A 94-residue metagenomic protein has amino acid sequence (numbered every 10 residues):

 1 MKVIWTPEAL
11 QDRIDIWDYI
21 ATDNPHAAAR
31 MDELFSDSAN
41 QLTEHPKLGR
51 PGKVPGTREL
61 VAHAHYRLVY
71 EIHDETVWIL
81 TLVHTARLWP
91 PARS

Functional and structural regions predicted by a protein language model:
K2-T57, H73-T76, A92-S94: Basic, Lys/Arg-enriched alpha-helical interface segments
V61-H63: A short catalytic or substrate-binding loop motif that flags glycine-/basic-rich loops and adjacent residues that bind
Y66-R67, E71-S94: Enriched for short, Lys/Arg-rich terminal
